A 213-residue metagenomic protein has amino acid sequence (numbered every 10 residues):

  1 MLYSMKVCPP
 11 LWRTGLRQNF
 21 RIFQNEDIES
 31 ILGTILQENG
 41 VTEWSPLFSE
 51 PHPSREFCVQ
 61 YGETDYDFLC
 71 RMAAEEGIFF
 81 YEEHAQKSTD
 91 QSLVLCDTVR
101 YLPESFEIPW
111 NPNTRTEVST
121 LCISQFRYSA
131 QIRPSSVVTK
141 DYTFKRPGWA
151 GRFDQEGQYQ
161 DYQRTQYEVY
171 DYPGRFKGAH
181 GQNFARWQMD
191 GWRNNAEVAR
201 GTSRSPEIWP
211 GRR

Functional and structural regions predicted by a protein language model:
M1-R213: Amphipathic alpha-helical and helix-coil boundary elements used as assembly and membrane-proximal scaffolds
